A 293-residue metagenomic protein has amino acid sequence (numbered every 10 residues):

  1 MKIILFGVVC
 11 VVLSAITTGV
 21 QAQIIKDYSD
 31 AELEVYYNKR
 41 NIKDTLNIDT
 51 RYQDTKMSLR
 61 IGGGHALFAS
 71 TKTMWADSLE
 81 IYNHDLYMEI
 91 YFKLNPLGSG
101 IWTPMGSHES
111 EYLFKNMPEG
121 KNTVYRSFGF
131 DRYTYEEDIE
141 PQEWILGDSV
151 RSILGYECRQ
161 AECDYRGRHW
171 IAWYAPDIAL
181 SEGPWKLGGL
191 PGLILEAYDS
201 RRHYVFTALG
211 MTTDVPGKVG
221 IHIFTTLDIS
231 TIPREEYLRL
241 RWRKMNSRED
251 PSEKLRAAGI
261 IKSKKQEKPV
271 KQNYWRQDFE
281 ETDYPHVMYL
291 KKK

Functional and structural regions predicted by a protein language model:
M1-S29: Bacterial Sec-dependent N-terminal signal peptides
Q21-P141, G147-V150, E157, R202-K293: Extracellular or lumenal secretory-pathway regions
Y37, R159-D164, L195-Y198: Short beta-strand segments that buttress and anchor functional surface loops
L67-F68, C158, A172, L195-A197: Short hydrophobic-aromatic micro-motifs
Y133-Y174, S181-G183: Extended beta-strand-rich segments in extracellular/periplasmic secretory proteins, especially within noncatalytic
I171, A179-S181, W185-G189, I194-R202: Extended serine/threonine-enriched, polar tracts that run as long, contiguous segments within proteins
A172-D177, A208-M211: Aromatic-rich beta-strand edge motifs centered on tyrosine
